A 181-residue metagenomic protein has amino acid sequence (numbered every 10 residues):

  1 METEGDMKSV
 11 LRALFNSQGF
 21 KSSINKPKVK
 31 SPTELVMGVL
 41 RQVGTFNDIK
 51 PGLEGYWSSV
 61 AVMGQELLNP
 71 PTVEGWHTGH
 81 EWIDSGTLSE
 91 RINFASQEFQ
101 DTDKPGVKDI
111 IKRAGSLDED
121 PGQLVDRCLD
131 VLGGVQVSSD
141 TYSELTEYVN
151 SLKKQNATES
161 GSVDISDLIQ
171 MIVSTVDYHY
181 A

Functional and structural regions predicted by a protein language model:
M1-T3, K8-A181: Flexible, low-complexity segments enriched for small/polar residues
